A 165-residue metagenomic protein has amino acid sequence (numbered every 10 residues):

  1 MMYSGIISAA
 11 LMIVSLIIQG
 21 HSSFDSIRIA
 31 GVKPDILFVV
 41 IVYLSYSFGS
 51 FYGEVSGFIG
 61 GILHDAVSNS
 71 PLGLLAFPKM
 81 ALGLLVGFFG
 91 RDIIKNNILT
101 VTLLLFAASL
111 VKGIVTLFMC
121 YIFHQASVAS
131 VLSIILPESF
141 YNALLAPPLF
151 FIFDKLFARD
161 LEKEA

Functional and structural regions predicted by a protein language model:
M1-A165: Terminal, non-globular segments
